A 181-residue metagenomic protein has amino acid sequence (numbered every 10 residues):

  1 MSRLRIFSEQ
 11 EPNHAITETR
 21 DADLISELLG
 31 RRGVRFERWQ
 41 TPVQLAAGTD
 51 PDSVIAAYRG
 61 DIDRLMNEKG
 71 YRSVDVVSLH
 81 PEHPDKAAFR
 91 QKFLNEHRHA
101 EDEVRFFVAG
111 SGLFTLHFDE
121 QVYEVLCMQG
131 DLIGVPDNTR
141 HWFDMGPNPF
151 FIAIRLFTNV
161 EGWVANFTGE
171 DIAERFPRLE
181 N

Functional and structural regions predicted by a protein language model:
M1-E68: N-terminal leader/capping segments at the start of a protein or of a new domain
R72: Polybasic, positively charged surfaces/segments
V76-A100: Conserved short histidine dyad/triad with adjacent acidic residue
K86, F114-L116, Y123: Short, solvent-exposed loop/turn segments at secondary-structure junctions
R98-F118: Short, conserved beta-strand element in jelly-roll/cupin
C127-P147: Conserved metal-binding segment of the jelly-roll/cupin
G146-N181: Double-stranded beta-helix
